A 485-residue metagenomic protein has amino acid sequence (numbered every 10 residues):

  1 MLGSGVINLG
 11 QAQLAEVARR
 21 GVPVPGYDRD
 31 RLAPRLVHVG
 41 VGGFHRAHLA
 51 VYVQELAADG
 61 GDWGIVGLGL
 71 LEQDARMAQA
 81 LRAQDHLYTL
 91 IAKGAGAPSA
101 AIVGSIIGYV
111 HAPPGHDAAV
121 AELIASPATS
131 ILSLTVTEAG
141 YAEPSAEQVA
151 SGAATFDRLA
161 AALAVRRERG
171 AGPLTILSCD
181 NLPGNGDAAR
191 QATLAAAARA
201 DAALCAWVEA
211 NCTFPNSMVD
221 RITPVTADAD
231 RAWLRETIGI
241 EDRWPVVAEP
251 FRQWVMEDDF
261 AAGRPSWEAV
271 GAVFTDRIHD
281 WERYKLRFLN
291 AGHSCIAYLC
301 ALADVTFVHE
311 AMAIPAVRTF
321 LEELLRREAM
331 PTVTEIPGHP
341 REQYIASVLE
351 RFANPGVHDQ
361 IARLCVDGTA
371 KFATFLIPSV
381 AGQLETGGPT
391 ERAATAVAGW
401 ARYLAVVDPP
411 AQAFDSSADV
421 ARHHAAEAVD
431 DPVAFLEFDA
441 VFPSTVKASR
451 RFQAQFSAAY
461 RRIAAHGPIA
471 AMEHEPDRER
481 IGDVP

Functional and structural regions predicted by a protein language model:
M1-P485: Substrate/ligand-engaging "lid" and interaction regions
